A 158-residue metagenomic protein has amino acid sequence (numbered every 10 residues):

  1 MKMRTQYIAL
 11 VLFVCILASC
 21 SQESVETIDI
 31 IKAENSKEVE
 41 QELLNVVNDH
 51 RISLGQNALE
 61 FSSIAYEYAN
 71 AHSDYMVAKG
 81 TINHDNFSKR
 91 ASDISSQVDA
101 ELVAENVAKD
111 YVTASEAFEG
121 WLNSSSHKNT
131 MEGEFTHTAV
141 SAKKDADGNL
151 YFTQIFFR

Functional and structural regions predicted by a protein language model:
M1-I8: Bacterial N-terminal signal peptides that target proteins for export
L10-V14: Hydrophobic helical h-region of N-terminal Sec-dependent signal peptides in bacterial secretory/periplasmic proteins
C15-S19: C-terminal motif of bacterial Sec signal peptides marking the signal peptidase cleavage site
E23-V77: A short alpha-helix/helix-coil micro-patch that ends at or immediately precedes a cysteine
Q41-D49, E67-D74, E105, S115-G120 (+3 more regions): Solvent-exposed, polar/charged alpha-helical surfaces in well-ordered, non-transmembrane soluble domains, broadly
S53-E67, G80-A91, K128-K143: Surface-exposed patches in mature extracellular/periplasmic domains of secreted proteins
N70-A114: Short, surface-exposed glycine/acidic/tryptophan-bearing loops
A108-R158: Disulfide-stabilized extracellular recognition modules
